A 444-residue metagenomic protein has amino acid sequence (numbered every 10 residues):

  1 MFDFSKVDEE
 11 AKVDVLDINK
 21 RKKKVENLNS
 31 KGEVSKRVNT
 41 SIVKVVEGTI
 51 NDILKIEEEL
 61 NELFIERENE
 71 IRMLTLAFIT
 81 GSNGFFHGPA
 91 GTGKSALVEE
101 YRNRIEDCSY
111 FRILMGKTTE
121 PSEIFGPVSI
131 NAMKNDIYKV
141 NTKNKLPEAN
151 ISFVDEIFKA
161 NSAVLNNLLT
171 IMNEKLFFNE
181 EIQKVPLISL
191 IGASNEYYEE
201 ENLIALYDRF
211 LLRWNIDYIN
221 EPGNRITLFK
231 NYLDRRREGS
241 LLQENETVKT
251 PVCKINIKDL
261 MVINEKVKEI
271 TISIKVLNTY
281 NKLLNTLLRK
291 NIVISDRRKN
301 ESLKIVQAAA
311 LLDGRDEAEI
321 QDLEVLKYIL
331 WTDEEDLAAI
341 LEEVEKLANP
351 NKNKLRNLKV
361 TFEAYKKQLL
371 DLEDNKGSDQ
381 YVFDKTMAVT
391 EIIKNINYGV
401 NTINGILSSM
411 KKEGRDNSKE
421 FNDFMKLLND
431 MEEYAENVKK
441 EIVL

Functional and structural regions predicted by a protein language model:
F2, D8, K12-L60: Conserved ASCE P-loop NTPase core motifs with emphasis on AAA+ ATPases
F2, L16, R289, L311-L444: C-terminal engagement/docking regions of AAA+ P-loop ATPases
V45-P89: Pre-Walker A (pre-P-loop) alpha-helix and adjacent loop at the N terminus of AAA/AAA+ ATPase modules, a conserved
L74-L76, I130-S152: Conserved alpha-helical scaffold flanking the Walker A/P-loop in AAA+ ATPase domains
T75-G116: Walker A/P-loop
R112, N131-N135, I151-N167, M172-V252 (+2 more regions): Canonical AAA+ ATPase core
G116-N135: Conserved NTP-binding/hydrolysis module of P-loop NTPases
G239-A338: Basic, amphipathic alpha-helical bundle interface domains used for macromolecular binding and assembly
